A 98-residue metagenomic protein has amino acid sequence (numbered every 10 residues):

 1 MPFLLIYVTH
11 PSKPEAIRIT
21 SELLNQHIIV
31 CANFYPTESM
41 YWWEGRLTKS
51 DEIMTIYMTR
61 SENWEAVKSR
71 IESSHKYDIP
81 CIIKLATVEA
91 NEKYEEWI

Functional and structural regions predicted by a protein language model:
M1-I98: Positively charged, small/polar-rich N-terminal and surface patches that mediate targeting and assembly and bind
